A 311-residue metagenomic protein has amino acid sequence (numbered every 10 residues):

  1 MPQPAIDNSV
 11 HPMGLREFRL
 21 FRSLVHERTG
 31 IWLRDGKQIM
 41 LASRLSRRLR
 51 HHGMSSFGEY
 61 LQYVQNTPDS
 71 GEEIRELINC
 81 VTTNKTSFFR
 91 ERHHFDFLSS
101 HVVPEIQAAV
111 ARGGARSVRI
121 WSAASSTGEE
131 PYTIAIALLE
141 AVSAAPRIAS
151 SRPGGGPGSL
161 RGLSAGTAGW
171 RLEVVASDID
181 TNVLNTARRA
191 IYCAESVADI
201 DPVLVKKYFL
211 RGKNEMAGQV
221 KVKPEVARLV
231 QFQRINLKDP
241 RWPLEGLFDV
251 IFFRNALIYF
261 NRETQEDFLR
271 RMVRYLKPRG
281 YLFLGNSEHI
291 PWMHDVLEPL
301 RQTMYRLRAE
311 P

Functional and structural regions predicted by a protein language model:
P2-W121, G285: Conserved AdoMet
S99, A135-L139, V273: A structural alpha-helix within SAM-dependent methyltransferase catalytic domains
Q107-S117, I148, L160-T167: Short helix/loop segment immediately N-terminal to the Walker
A123, A144-P153, G162-F252, A256-T264 (+1 more regions): Extended basic-aromatic, gly/pro-enriched interface segments that bind polyanionic ligands
T127-R147: Conserved SAM-binding loop of SAM-dependent methyltransferases across substrates and taxa, primarily the Class I
E266-P278: A short glycine-rich, Lys/Arg-flanked "PGG" loop and its adjoining helix->strand segment in the class I
R279-N286: Conserved beta-strand signature within the Rossmann-like core of class I S-adenosyl-L-methionine
P291-P311: Core SAM-dependent methyltransferase catalytic element
